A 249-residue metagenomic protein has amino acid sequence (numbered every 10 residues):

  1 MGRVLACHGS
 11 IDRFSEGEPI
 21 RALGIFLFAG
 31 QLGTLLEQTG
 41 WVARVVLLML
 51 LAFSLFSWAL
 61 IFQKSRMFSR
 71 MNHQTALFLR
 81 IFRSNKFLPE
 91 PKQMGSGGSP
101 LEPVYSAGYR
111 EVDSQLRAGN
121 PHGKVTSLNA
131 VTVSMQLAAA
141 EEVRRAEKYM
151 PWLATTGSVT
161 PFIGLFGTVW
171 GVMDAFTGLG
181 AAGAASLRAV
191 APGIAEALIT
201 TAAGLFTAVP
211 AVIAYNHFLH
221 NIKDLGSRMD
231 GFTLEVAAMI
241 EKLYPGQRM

Functional and structural regions predicted by a protein language model:
G2-T39, S186: Short, strongly hydrophobic alpha-helical membrane anchors
T39-P91: Transmembrane alpha-helix/interfacial motif
G40, W58, P91, Y105 (+3 more regions): Residue-level signature of catalytic and energy-coupling elements of molecular machines, predominantly ATP/GTP-dependent
R44-L47, E147-A154, E196, T200: N-terminal membrane-entry
V46-M49, F53-F56, T160-I163, G167-W170 (+1 more regions): Residue-level signal for the membrane-embedded core of alpha-helical transmembrane segments, especially mid-helix
M71-F166, V172-S186, I213-M249: Predominantly long cytosolic amphipathic alpha-helical stalk/bundle segments
G183, R188-A197: Hydrophobic alpha-helical transmembrane segments and adjacent short intramembrane/lumenal linkers of inner/organellar
A197-A211: Hydrophobic alpha-helical transmembrane segments of polytopic membrane proteins
